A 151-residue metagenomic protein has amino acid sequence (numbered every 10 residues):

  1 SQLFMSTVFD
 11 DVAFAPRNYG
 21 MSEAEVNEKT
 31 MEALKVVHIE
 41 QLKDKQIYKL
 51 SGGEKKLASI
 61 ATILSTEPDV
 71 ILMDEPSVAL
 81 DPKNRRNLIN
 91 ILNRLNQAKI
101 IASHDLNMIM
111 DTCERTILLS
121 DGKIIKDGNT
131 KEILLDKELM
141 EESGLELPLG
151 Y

Functional and structural regions predicted by a protein language model:
A24-L42: Conserved ABC ATPase "signature" region
Q46-L50, E54: Conserved ABC ATPase signature
S59-I60, L88: Hydrophobic anchor residue at the start of the ABC signature
I71-D74: Catalytic Walker B motif of ABC-type/P-loop ATPase nucleotide-binding domains
S103-H104: H-loop/switch region of ABC-family ATPase nucleotide-binding domains
I109-D111: A short, surface-exposed alpha-helical micro-motif characterized by mixed small hydrophobic and charged/polar residues
K123-E146: Conserved beta-strand-loop-alpha-helix hinge in the C-terminal portion of ABC ATPase nucleotide-binding domains
